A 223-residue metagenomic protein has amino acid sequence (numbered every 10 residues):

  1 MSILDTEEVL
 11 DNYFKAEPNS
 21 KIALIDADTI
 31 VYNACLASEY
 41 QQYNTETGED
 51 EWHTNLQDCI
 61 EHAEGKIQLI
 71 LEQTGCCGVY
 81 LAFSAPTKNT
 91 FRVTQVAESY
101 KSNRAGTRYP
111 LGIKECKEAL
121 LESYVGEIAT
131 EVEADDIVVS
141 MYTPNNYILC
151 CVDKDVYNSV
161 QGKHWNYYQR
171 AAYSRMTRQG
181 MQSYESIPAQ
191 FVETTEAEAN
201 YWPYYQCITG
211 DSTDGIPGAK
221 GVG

Functional and structural regions predicted by a protein language model:
M1-Y80, S84-V93: Non-catalytic, usually N-terminal nucleic-acid engagement modules in DNA/RNA processing proteins
S2-D11, D50, C76, S102-V222: Extended two-metal-dependent nuclease catalytic cores across DNA- and RNA-processing enzymes
T29-V31, C35, Q95, S99 (+3 more regions): Residue-level preference for alpha-helix termini and adjacent loops
C35-L36, R92-A97, V160-H164: Short acidic, glycine/serine/threonine-rich loops at helix termini
D58-Q73, T87-S99, A105, L111-S123 (+1 more regions): Intrinsically disordered, low-complexity, Ser/Thr/Glu/Asp/Lys/Arg-enriched terminal regions and linkers of eukaryotic
